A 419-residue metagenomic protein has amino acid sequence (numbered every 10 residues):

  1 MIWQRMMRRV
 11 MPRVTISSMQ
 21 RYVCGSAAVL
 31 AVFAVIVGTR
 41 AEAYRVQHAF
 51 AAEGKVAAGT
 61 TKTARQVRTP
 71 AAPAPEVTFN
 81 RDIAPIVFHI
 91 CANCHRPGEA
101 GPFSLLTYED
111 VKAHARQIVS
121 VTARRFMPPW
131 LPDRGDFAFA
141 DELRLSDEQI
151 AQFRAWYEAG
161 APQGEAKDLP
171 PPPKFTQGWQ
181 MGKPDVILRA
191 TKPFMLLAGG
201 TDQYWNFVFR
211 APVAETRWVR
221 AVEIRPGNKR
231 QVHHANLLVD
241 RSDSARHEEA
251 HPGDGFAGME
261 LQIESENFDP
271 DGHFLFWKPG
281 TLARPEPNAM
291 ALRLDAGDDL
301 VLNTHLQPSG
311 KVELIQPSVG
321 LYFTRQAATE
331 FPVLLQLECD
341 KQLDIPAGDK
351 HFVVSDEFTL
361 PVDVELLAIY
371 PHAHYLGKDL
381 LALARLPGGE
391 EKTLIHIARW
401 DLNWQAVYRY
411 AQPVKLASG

Functional and structural regions predicted by a protein language model:
M1, S17-M19, V37-T39, Y44-R45 (+2 more regions): Intrinsic low-complexity/disordered segments
M1-Y22: N-terminal secretory signal peptides that target proteins for export/translocation
R8, C24, A52, P70 (+1 more regions): Alpha-helical and His/Cys-centered functional microenvironments
R9-P12, E42, G227: Intrinsically disordered, low-complexity Ser/Thr/Pro-rich tracts
R13, V29-F33, V46, P252: N-terminal leader/targeting signatures
G25-R40: Bacterial N-terminal signal peptides
G38-A214, R225, G297-N303, P308-G310: Aromatic- and Gly/Pro-enriched helix-to-coil junctions and flexible linker segments
P132-E142, D168-W218, E223-E365, P371-G419: Beta-strand-centric surfaces of beta-sandwich/beta-rich domains
